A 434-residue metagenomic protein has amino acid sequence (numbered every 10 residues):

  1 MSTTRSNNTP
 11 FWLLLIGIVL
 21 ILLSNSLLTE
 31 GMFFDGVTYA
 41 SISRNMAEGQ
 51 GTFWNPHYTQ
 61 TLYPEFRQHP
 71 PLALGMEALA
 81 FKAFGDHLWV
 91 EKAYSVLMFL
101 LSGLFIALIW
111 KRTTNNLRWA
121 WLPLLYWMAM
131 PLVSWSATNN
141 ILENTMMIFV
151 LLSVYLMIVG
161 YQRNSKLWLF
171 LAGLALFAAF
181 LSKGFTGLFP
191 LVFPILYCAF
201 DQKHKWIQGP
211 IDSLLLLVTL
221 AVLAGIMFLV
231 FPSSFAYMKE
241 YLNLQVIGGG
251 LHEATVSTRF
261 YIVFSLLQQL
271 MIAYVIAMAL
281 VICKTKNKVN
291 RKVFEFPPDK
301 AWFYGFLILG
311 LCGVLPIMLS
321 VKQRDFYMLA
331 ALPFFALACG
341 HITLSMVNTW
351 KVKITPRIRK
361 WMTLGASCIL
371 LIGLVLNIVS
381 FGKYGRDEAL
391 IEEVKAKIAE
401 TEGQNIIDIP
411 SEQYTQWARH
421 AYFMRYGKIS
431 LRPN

Functional and structural regions predicted by a protein language model:
F11-L14, I106-A129: Transmembrane-helix signature of polytopic, membrane-embedded enzymes that assemble or transfer cell-envelope glycans
L20-L23, A40-E65, L72-G75: Extracytosolic helix-loop segments that constitute the early lumenal/periplasmic catalytic or substrate-binding loops
I42, A178, G187-D299, L311-V321: Transmembrane-lumen/periplasm boundary regions of multi-pass, lipid-linked membrane glycan transferases
A93-T114, L152: Transmembrane-helix motifs of polytopic, lipid-linked glycan transferases
K111-L117, S153-L169, T343: Membrane-interface transmembrane helices that cradle and orient dolichyl/undecaprenyl
W135-M146: Short acidic/glycine- and proline-prone juxtamembrane loop motifs at membrane-interface regions of multi-pass membrane
V321-I354: Hydrophobic/aromatic-rich transmembrane helices and adjacent perimembrane loops
L376-N434: Short periplasmic/luminal acceptor-recognition loop of GT-C membrane glycosyltransferases, typified by
